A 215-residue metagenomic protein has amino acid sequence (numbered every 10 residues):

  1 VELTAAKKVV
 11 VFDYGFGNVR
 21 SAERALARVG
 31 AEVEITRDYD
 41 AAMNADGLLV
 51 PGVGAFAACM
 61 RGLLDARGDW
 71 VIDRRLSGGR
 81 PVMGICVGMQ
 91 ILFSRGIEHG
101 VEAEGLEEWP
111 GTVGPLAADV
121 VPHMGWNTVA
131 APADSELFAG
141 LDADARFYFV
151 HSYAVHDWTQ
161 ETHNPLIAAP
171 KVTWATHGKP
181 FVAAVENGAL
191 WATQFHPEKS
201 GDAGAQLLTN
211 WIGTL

Functional and structural regions predicted by a protein language model:
V1-E2, A6, A189-L215: Acyltransferase
V9-G30, E198: N-terminal beta1-alpha1 ligand-phosphate binding loop
E32, G47, P81-M83, R146: Structural signature of beta-strand start/N-cap positions in the alpha/beta core of ABC transporter nucleotide-binding
V33-N44: Short acidic low-complexity segments
A42-G52: Short acidic/histidine-rich motifs immediately flanking catalytic phosphotransfer sites in two-component signaling
G54-W126: Cysteine-nucleophile active-site neighborhood
S94-H177: Pocket-forming structural segment of enzyme catalytic cores
W174, K179-E186: Short, surface-exposed beta-strand/loop micro-motifs that present aromatic residues
